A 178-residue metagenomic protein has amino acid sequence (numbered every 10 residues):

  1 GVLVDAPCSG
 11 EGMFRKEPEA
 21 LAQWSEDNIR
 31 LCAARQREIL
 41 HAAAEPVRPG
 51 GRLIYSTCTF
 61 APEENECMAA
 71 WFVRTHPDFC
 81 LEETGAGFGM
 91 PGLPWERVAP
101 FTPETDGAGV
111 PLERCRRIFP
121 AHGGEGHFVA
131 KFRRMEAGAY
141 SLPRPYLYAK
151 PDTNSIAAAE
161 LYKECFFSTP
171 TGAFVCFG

Functional and structural regions predicted by a protein language model:
V2, G51, F72, A130: Residue-level signal for inorganic ion chemistry
V4-H41, V47, I54, C58-E66 (+1 more regions): Mobile active-site "lid"/loop adjacent to the S-adenosyl-L-methionine
G10-M13, A61-N65, G89-G92, G124-G126 (+1 more regions): Flexible loop/turn segments at secondary-structure boundaries
D27-R30, E66-M90, P94-A99: Conserved Class I S-adenosyl-L-methionine
Y55, F79-T84, A139-P143: Acidic/polar loop patches that form or flank catalytic/metal-binding clefts of enzymes that bind anionic ligands
T75-H76, G107-G138: Core SAM-dependent methyltransferase catalytic element
P91-V110, C115: Short, surface-exposed amphipathic charged segments that create phosphate/polyanion-binding patches used for binding
G123-V129, R133-G178: Polybasic, low-complexity RNA-engagement segments
